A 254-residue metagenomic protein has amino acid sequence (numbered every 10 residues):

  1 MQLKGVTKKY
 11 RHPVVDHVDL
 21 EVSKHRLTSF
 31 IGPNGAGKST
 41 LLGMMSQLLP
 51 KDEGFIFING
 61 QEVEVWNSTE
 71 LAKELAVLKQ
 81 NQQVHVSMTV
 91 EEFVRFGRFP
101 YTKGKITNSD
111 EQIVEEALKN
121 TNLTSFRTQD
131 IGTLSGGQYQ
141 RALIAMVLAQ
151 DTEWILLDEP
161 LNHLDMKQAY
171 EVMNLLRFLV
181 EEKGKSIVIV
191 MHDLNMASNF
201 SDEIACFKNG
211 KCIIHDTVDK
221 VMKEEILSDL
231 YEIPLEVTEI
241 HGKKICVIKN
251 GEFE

Functional and structural regions predicted by a protein language model:
M1, V15-H17: Conserved structural motif at the start of ABC-family nucleotide-binding domains
I31-P33: The feature captures the beta-strand-to-loop junction immediately N-terminal to the Walker
S46: Helix-to-loop junction immediately C-terminal to a conserved catalytic motif
G54-E62, L71: Conserved ABC transporter NBD signature motif
D130-L134: Conserved ABC ATPase signature
I155-E159: Catalytic Walker B motif of ABC-type/P-loop ATPase nucleotide-binding domains
L230-E254: ABC ATPase nucleotide-binding domains
